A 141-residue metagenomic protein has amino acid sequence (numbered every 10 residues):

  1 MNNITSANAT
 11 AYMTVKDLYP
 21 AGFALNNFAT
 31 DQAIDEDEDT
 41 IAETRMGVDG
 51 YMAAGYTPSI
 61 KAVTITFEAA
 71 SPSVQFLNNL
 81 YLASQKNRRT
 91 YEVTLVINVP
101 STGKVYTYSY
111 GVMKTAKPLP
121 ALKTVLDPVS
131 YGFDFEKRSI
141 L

Functional and structural regions predicted by a protein language model:
M1-P72, K104, Y110-V129, I140: Solvent-exposed edge beta-strands and adjacent loop segments that serve as assembly or binding interfaces
P72-N78: Short, conserved charged micro-motifs
N78-Y106: Short, acidic/charged, Gly/Pro-enriched secondary-structure junctions
G132: Charged phosphate-binding loop/patch that engages nucleotide di/tri-phosphates or the phosphate backbone of nucleic
F135-K137: Residues on the solvent-exposed faces and adjacent turns of beta-rich solenoids used to engage binding targets
